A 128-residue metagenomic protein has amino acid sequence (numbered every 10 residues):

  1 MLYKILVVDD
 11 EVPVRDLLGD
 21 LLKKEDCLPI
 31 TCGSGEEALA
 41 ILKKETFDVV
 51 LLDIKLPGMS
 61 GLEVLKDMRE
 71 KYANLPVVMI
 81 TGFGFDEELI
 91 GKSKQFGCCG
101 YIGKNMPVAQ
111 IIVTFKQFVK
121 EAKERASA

Functional and structural regions predicted by a protein language model:
Y3, S34, S60-E63: Acidic catalytic/metal-coordinating carboxylates
E11, I54-K55, K116: The short loop immediately C-terminal to the conserved phospho-acceptor aspartate in CheY-like receiver
R15, P57: The feature encodes the CheY-like receiver
D16-K24: Charged docking surfaces used in two-component/phosphorelay signaling
A40, L62-A73: Short amphipathic alpha-helix used as the core "switch/output" element in two-component signaling
E45-L51, L56: Active-site beta3 strand of CheY-like receiver
E63, G84-I102, M106, Q110: Alpha4 helix (beta4-alpha4-beta5 surface) of REC/receiver domains from two-component response regulators
I80-T81: Hydrophobic/aromatic residues positioned on beta-strands within the core alpha/beta folds
